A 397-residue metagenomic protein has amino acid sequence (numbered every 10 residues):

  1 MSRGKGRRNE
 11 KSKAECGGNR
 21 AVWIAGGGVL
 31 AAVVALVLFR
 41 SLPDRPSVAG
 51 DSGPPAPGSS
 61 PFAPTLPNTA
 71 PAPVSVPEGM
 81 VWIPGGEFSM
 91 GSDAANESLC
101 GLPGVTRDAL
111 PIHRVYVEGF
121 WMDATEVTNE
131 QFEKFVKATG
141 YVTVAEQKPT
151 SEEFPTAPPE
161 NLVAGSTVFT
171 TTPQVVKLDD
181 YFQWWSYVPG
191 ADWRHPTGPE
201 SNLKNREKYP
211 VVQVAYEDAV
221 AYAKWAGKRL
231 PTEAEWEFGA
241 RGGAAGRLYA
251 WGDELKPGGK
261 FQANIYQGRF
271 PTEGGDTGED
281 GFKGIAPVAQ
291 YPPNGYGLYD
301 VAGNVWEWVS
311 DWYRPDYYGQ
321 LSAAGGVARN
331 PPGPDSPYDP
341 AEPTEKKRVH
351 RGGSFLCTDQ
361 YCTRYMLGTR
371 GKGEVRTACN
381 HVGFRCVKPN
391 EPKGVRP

Functional and structural regions predicted by a protein language model:
S2-E200, E217, A245, V349-H350 (+2 more regions): Short, compositionally biased
I83, S89, D93-A95, L99 (+4 more regions): Functional-site microenvironments in short loops/helix caps that host divalent-cation chemistry
